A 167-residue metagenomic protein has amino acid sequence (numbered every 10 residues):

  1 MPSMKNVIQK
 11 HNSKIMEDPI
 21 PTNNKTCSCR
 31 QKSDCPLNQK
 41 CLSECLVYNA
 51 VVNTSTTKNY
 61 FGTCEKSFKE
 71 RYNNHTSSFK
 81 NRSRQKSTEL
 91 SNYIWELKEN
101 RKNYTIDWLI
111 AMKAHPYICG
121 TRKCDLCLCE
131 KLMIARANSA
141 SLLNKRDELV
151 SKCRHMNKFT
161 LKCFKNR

Functional and structural regions predicted by a protein language model:
M1-R167: Charged structural interfaces that engage phosphate-rich ligands and support phosphoryl-transfer chemistry
